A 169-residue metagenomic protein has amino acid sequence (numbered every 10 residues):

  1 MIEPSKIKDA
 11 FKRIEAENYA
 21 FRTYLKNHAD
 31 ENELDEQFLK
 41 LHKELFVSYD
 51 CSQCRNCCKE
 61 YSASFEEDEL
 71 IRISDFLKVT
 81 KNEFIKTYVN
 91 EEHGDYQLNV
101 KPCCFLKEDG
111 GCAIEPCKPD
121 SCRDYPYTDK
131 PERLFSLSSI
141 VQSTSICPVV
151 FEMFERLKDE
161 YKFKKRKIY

Functional and structural regions predicted by a protein language model:
M1-Y169: Short loop/turn segments that flank or connect secondary-structure elements
